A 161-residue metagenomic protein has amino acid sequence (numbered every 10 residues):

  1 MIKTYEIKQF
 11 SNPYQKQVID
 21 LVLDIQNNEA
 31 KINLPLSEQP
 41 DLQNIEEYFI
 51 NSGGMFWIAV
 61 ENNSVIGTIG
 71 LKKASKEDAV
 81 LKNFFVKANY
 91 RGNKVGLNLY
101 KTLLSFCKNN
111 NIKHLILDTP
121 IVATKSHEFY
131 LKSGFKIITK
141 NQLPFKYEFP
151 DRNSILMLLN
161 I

Functional and structural regions predicted by a protein language model:
T4-Y5, Q9-N83, K87-A88, Y100-T102 (+2 more regions): Acetyl-CoA-dependent GNAT
E6, K113, P120-T124, E128-I161: C-terminal "cap" of GNAT-fold acetyltransferases
I50, K108-N109: Residue-level signal for alpha-helix termini/capping positions
K73, K87-N93, I121-T124: Active-site acidic-Proline motif in GNAT/NAT acetyltransferases
V86, G92-S105, K132: Conserved acetyl-CoA-binding loop-helix of GNAT-fold acetyltransferases
N93, N109-K113: Short coil/turn segments at alpha/beta junctions that flank glycine-rich nucleotide-binding fingerprints
